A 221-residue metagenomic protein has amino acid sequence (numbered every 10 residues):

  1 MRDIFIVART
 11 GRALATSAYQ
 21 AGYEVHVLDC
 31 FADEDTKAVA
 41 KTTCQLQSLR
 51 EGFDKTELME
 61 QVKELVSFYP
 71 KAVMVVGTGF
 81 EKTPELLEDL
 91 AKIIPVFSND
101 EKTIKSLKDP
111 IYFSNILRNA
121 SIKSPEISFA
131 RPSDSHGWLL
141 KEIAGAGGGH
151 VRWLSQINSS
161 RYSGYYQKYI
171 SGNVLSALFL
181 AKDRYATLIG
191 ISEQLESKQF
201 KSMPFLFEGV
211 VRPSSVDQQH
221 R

Functional and structural regions predicted by a protein language model:
M1-K102, L107, Y112: ATP-binding N-terminal substructure of ATP-dependent carboxylate-amine bond-forming enzymes
R2, G149, L175-A177: Change "...and in nucleic-acid phosphodiester-cleaving endonucleases..." to "...and in nucleic-acid processing enzymes
A8, F80, A144, K168-I170: Short loop or secondary-structure boundary microenvironments that flank and position key functional residues
Q20-E24, Q156, K182-D183: Short, solvent-exposed amphipathic alpha-helical segments in soluble enzyme and RNA/protein-processing domains
A32, L46-F53, G145-Y162, Q167 (+1 more regions): An N-terminal domain-start capping segment
D35-T36, G147, E196: Conserved protein kinase catalytic core
K92-I157, S163: A conserved helix-loop-beta module that forms one wall/lid of the active-site cleft in ATP-utilizing catalytic domains
K168-R221: ATP-dependent carboxylate/phosphate-activation module, predominantly the ATP-grasp catalytic core and closely related
